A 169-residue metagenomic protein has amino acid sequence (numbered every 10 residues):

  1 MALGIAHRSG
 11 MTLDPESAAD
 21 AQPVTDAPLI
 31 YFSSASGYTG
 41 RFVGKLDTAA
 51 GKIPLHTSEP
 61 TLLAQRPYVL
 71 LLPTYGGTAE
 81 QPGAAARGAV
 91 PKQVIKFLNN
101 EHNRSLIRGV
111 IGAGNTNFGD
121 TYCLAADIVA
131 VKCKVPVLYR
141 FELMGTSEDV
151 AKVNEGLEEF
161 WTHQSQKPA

Functional and structural regions predicted by a protein language model:
A2-D20, Y68-A169: FMN-binding flavodoxin-like domain, especially the glycine-rich phosphate-binding loop
D20-A49: Short, charged N-terminal beta->alpha structural module
V24, D47, L63, R104-S105 (+1 more regions): Short, well-ordered coil/turn elements that cap or connect secondary structure elements
A27-L29, R66-L70: Generic beta-sheet signal
Y31-S33, I53, L71, A113: Short His-Asn-centered micro-motif
F32-A35, T61, V90: Hydrophobic alpha-helical segments and helix-packing faces
Y38-G40, L62, G77-Q81: Short acidic/glycine-rich loop or secondary-structure boundary segments that cap or lie
T48-Q65: A short beta-strand-loop structural module common to alpha/beta enzyme folds
